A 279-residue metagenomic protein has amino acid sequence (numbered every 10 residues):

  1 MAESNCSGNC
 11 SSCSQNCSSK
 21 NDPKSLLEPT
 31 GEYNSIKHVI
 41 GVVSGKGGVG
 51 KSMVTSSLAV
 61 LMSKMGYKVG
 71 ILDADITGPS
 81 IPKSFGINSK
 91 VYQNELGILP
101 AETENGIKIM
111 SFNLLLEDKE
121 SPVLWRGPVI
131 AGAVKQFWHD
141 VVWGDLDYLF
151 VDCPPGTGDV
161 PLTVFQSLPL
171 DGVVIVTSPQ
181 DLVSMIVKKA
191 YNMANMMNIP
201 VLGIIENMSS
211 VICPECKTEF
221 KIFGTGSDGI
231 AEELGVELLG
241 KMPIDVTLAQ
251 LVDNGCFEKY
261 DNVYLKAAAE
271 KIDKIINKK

Functional and structural regions predicted by a protein language model:
M1-K24, M193-K279: C-terminal lobe/tail of nucleotide-utilizing enzymes
G31-K37: Phosphate-binding P-loop
I36, G47, D73, I81 (+7 more regions): Residue-level signature of catalytic and energy-coupling elements of molecular machines, predominantly ATP/GTP-dependent
H38-I76, Y191: Walker A/P-loop phosphate-binding motif and the immediately C-terminal alpha-helix
K68-V69, A74-K119, A131: Phosphate-binding loop that captures ATP/GTP phosphates
M110, V134, C153, Q166 (+1 more regions): Glycine-rich phosphate-binding loops of nucleotide-dependent enzymes
L116-V164: Phosphate-binding/switch loop-helix module in NTP-utilizing enzymes
G144-Y148, T157, P169-A190: Conserved Switch II/interswitch segment of TRAFAC-class P-loop GTPases
